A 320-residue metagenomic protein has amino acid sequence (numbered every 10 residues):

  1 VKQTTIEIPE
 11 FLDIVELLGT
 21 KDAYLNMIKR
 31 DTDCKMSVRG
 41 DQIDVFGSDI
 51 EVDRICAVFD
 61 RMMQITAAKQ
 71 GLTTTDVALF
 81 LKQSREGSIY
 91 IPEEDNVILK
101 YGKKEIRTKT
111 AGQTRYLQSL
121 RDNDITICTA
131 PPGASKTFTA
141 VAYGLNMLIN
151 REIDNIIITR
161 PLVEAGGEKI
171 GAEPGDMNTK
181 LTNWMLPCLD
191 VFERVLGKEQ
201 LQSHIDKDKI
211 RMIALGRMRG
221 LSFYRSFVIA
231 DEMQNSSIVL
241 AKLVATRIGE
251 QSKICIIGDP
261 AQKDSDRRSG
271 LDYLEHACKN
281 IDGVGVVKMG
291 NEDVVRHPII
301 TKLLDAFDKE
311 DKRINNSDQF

Functional and structural regions predicted by a protein language model:
V1-E16: Short glycine-/aliphatic-rich beta-strand segments at the starts of folded cytosolic domains
K2, I6, Q70, R121 (+1 more regions): Intrinsically disordered, low-complexity mixed-charge segments
I8-E10, V38-G40, G47, R160 (+2 more regions): Flexible glycine-/small-residue-rich
D13-T32: Short amphipathic alpha-helix segments
D33-M36, V286-V287: A short linear hydrophobic-aromatic micro-motif
S37-E93: Interdomain "pre-motor" coupling segment immediately N-terminal to P-loop NTPase/helicase cores
I91-I98, R121: Intrinsically disordered, low-complexity linker/loop segments enriched in Gly/Pro and charged/polar residues
Y101-A230, Q234-F320: Conserved helicase motor core of SF1/SF2 NTP-dependent helicases
